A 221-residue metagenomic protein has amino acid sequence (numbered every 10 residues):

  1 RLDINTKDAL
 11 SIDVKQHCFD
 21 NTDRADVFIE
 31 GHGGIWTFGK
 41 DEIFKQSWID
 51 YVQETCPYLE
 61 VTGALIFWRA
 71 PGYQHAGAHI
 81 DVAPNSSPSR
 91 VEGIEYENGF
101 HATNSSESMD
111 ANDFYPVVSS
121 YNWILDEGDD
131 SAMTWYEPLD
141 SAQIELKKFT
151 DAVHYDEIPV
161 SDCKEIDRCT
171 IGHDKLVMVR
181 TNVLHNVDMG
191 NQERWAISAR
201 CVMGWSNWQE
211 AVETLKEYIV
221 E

Functional and structural regions predicted by a protein language model:
R1-A76: Non-heme Fe(II)/2-oxoglutarate
T6-L10, P84, D129, H185 (+1 more regions): Residues that cap or initiate secondary-structure elements
E54-L59, D126-S131, S206-N207: Secondary-structure boundary elements
E54-V61, P116, I171-G172, G190-Q192: A generic structural signal for short, non-catalytic loop/turn and secondary-structure boundary residues
A64-L65, N122, N186, A196: Generic structural signal for residues positioned in beta-strands
A70-P71, L125-E127, R200-W205: Short, flexible beta-strand-to-coil junctions
G72-H173: Catalytic core of non-heme Fe(II) oxygenases with the double-stranded beta-helix
K148-E221: Catalytic core of Fe(II)/2-oxoglutarate
